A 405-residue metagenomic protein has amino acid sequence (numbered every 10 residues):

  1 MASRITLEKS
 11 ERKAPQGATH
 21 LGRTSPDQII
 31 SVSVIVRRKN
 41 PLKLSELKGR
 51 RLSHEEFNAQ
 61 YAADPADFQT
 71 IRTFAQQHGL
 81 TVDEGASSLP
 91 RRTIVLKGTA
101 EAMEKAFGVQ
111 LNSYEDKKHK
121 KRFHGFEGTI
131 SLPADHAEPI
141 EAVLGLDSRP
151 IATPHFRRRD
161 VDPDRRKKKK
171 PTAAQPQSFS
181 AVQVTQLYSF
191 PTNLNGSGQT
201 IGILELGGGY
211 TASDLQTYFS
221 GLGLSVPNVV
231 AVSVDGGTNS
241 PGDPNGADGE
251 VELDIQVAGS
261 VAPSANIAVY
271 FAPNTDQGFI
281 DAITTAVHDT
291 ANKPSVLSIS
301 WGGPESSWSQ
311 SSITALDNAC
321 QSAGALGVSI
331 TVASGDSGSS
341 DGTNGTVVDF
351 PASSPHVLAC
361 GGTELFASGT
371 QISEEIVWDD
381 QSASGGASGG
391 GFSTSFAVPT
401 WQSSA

Functional and structural regions predicted by a protein language model:
A2-G85, V95, A100-G362, S384-A405: Substrate-binding/charge-relay-adjacent region of secreted/lumenal peptidase catalytic domains
S88-R92: Ser/Thr- and Asn-enriched, surface-exposed coil loops between beta-strands
V357-A359, A367-D380: Predominantly extracellular beta-rich ligand-binding scaffolds that present long acidic/polar faces for carbohydrate
